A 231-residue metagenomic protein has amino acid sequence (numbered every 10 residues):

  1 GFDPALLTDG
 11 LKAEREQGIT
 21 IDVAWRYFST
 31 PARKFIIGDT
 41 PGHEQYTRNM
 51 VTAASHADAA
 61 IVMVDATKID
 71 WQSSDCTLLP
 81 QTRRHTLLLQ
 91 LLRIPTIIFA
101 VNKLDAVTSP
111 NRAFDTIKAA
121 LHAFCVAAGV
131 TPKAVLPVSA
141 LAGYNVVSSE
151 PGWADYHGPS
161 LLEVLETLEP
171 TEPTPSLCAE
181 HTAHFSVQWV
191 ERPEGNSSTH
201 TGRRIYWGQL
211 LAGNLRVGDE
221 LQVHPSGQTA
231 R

Functional and structural regions predicted by a protein language model:
G1-R48, A57-D70, A100: P-loop NTPase switch module centered on the Walker A-proximal segment
P4-A5, I21-D22, T40, E44-T47 (+6 more regions): Amphipathic alpha-helical transducer elements in NTP-driven molecular machines
G18, D39, M50, I61 (+5 more regions): Residue-level signature of catalytic and energy-coupling elements of molecular machines, predominantly ATP/GTP-dependent
D22, Y46, A57, I69 (+6 more regions): Short, electropositive, low-hydrophobicity segments enriched in small/polar residues
V51, D75-C76, E150, H200: Short coil/turn segments at secondary-structure boundaries
T52-S55, H224-S226: Short, solvent-exposed amphipathic alpha-helical segments in soluble enzyme and RNA/protein-processing domains
A53-A54, A60-P132: Conserved C-terminal guanine-recognition region of P-loop GTPase G domains, centered on the G4
D115, H122-R231: Conserved catalytic-core segments of large NTP-driven translation/proteostasis enzymes
